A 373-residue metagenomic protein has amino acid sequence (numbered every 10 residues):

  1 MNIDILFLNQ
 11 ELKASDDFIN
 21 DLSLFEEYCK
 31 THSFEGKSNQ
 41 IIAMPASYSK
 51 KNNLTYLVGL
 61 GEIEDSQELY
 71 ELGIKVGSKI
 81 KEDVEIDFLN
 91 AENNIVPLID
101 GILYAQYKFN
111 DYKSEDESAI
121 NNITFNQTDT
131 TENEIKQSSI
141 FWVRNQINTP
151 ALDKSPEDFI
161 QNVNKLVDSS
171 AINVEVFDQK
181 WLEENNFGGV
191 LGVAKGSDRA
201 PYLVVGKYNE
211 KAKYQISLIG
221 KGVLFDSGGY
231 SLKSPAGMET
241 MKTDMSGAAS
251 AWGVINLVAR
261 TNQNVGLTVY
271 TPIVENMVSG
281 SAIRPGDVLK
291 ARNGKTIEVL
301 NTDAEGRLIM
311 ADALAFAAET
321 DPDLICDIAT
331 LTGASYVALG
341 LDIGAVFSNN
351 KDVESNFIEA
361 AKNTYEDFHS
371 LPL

Functional and structural regions predicted by a protein language model:
M1-Q215, I219-G222: Short amphipathic alpha-helical segment within the helicase RecA-like ATPase core that mediates nucleic-acid
E35-N39, K50-K51, E157-L373: A generic structural signal for tightly packed, nonpolar segments enriched in small/aliphatic residues
